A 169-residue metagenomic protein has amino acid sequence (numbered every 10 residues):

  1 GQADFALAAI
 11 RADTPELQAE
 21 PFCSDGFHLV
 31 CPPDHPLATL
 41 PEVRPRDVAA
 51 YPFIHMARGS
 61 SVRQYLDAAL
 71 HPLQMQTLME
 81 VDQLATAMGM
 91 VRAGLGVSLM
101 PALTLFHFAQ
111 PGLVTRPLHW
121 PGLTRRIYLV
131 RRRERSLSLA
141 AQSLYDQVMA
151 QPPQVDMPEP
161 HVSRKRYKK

Functional and structural regions predicted by a protein language model:
G1-C31, T39, R92-L95, L113-R116: Short beta-strand-centered segments that line the small-molecule binding cleft or hinge of alpha/beta clamshell
Q2, P21, D47, P52 (+4 more regions): Conserved functional loop/turn residues at catalytic and ligand-binding sites
A9, L37, P52-L73, L137-D146 (+1 more regions): Secondary-structure junction motif
I10-R11, P33, S60, P101-T104 (+1 more regions): Short secondary-structure boundary segments
E16-R58, L123-S136, Q147-P153: Hydrophobic/proline-rich hinge and linker segments of small-molecule sensing/allosteric domains, predominantly
R44, D82-Q83, P101: Short loop/turn segments at beta->alpha junctions
E80-M88: Short helix-initiation/N-cap motifs at beta->coil->alpha
A102-P111, W120-K169: C-terminal effector-binding regulatory domain of bacterial HTH transcription factors
